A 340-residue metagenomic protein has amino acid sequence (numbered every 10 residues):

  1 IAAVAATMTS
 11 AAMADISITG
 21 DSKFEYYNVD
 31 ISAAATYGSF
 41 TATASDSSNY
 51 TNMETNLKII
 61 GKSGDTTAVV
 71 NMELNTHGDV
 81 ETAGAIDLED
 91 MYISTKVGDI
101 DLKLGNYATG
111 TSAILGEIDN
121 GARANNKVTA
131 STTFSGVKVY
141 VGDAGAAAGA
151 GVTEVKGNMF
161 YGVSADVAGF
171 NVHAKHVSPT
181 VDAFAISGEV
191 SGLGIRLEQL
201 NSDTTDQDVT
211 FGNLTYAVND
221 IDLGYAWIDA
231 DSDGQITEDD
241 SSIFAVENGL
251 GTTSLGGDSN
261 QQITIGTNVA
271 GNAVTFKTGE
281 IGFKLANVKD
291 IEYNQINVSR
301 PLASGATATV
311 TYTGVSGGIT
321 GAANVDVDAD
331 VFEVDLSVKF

Functional and structural regions predicted by a protein language model:
I1-I118, R123-D143, T153-A168, K175-H176 (+6 more regions): Beta-barrel outer-membrane channel/assembly domains of diderm bacteria
A146-A147: Short glycine/acidic-enriched loop and turn motifs that connect beta-strands
M159, D182-F184, G194: Extracytoplasmic, non-cytosolic globular domains
S178-T180, D203: Short coil/turn segments at the loop-to-beta-strand junctions that recur within blades of beta-propeller repeat folds
S202-G212, Y216: Repeat-solenoid scaffold signature
G212, S242-A245, G251-L255, Q261-I263 (+1 more regions): Short beta-rich binding modules
D233: Acidic carboxylate motifs that coordinate Ca2+ or other divalent cations, activating on Asp/Glu
I236-S241: Carboxylate-dense, calcium-coordinating segments in secreted/extracellular and ER-lumen proteins
